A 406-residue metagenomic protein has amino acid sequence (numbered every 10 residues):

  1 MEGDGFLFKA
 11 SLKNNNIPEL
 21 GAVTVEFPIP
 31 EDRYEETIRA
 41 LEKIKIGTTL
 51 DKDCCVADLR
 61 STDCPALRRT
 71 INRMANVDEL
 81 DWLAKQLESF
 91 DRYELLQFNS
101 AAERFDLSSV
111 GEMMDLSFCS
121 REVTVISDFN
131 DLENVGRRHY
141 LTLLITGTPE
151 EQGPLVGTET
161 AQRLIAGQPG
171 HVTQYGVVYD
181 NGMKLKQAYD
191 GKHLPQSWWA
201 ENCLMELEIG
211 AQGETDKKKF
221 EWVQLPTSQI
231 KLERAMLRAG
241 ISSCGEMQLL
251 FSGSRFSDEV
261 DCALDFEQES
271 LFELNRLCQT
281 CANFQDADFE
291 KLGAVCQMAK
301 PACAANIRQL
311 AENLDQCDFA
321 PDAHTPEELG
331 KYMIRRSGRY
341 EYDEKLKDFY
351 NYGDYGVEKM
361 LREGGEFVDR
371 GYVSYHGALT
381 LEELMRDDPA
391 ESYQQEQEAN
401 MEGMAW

Functional and structural regions predicted by a protein language model:
M1, L381-E382, D387-N400: Gram-negative host-targeted secretion-system effectors, predominantly Type III and Type IV, recognized via long
M1-T49, E201-I241: N-terminal ordered "arm"
Y34-S108, I230-A302: Structured domain cores in non-transmembrane regions
L107-S109, L116-F118, E122, C296-C317: Elongated scaffolding segments in large macromolecular assemblies, built predominantly from amphipathic alpha-helices
F118-F129, L141: Extended, low-hydrophobicity segments enriched in charged/polar residues
N130-E206, A211-D216, F220, E327 (+1 more regions): Extended, well-ordered protein cores
V156, N351, E391-W406: Non-Sec secretion/translocation targeting segments of pathogen effectors
